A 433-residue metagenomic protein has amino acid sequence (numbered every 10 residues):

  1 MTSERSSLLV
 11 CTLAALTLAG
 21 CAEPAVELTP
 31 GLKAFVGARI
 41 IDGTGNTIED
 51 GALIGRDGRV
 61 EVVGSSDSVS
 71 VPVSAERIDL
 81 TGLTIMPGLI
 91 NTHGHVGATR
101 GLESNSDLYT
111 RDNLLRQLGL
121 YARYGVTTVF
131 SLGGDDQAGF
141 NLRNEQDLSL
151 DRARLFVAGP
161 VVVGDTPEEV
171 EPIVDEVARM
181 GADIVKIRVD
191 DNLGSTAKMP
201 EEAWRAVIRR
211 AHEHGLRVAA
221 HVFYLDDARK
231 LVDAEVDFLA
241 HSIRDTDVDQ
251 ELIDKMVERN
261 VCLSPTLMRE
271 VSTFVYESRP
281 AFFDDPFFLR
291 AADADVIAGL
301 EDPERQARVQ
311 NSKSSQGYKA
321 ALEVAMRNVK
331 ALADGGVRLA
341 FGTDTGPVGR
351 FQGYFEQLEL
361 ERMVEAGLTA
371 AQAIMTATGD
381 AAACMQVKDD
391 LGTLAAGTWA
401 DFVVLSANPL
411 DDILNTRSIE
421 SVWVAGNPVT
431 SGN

Functional and structural regions predicted by a protein language model:
L18-G20: C-terminal motif of bacterial Sec signal peptides marking the signal peptidase cleavage site
P24-V26, I40-A52, S65-S68, F351 (+2 more regions): Acidic, glycine-enriched loop/beta-strand segments at the rims of small-molecule binding/catalytic pockets
K33, S70-R111, L115, G119-A122 (+1 more regions): Replace "His-x-His-based motif
G94-D112, V163-E168, D191-M199, Q310-G317: Acidic/histidine-rich helix-loop elements that form or flank divalent-metal/phosphate-binding sites at the catalytic
E103-D151, D165-D183: Alpha-helical scaffold segments that flank or form the walls of functional sites
Q146-A158, M199-A220, M256, N260-P265: Alpha-helix-loop-beta-strand connector modules within alpha/beta enzyme cores
P172-S195, D245-A366: Active-site neighborhoods of metal-dependent hydrolases
I184-D237, H241, D245, R269-E270 (+1 more regions): Divalent metal-binding pocket/active-site signature
